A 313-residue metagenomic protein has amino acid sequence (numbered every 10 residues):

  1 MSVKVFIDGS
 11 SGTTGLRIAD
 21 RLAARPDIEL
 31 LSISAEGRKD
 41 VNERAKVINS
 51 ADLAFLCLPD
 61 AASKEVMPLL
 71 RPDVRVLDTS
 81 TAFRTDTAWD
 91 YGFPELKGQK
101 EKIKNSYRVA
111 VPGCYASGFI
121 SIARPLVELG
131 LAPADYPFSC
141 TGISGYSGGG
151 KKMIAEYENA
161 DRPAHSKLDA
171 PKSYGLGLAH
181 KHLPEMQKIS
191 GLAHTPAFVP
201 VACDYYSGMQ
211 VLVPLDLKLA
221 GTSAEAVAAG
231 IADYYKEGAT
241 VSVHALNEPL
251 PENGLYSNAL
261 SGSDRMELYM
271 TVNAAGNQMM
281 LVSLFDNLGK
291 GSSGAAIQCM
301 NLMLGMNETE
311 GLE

Functional and structural regions predicted by a protein language model:
S2-Y174, V272-A274, E310-L312: N-terminal Rossmann-like NAD(P) cofactor-binding subdomain of oxidoreductases, focused on the glycine-rich
S11-A45, P137, T141, Y146-L281: C-terminal substrate-binding/catalytic lobe of Rossmann-fold NAD(P)-dependent oxidoreductases
V109, V227-G230, A296: PAPS/PAP-binding and catalytic site of the sulfotransferase fold
C114, L219, N287: Residue-level signal for short, function-critical loop segments
A116-A123, A179, S293, I297: Short, hydrophobic/amphipathic alpha-helical packing segments that form internal helix faces or helix-helix interfaces
P125-L129, D216, C299-M306: Active-site catalytic microenvironments for nucleophilic, acid-base chemistry
S257-E313: C-terminal helical cap and adjacent loop that interface with cofactors, partners, or active-site loops
